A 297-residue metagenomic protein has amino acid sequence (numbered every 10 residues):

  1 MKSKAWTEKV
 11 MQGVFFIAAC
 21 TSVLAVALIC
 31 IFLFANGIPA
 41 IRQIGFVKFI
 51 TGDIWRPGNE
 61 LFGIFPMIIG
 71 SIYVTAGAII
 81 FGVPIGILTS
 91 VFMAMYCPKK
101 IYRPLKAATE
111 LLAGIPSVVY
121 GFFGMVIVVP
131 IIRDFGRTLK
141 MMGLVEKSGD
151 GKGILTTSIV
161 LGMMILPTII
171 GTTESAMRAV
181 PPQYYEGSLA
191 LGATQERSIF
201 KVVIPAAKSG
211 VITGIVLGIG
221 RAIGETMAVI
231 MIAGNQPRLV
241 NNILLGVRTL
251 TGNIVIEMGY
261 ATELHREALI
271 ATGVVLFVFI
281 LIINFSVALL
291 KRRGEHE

Functional and structural regions predicted by a protein language model:
M1-A19, V287-E297: Transmembrane alpha-helical segments of polytopic membrane transport and secretion proteins
K2-K9, G13, A35-A78, P98-K99 (+2 more regions): Periplasmic/extracellular loop-to-transmembrane helix junction in inner-membrane transport proteins
S3, A78-T109, A288-R292: Transmembrane-helix boundary motif in ABC transporter permease subunits
Q43-F62, F122-M163: Membrane-interfacial helix termini and adjacent extracytoplasmic/periplasmic loops of multi-pass transporters
V83, I87-F92, R103, E146-A190 (+3 more regions): Membrane-cytosol interface at the C-terminal ends of specific transmembrane alpha-helices in multi-pass membrane
L111, I115, V119, I169-T173 (+3 more regions): Transmembrane alpha-helices
E174-R178, P182, V216, I256-T262 (+1 more regions): C-terminal transmembrane helix and the adjacent membrane-cytosol boundary/short C-terminal tail of inner/organellar
V229-L276: Interhelical loop and adjacent transmembrane-helix boundary motif in polytopic membrane transport permeases
